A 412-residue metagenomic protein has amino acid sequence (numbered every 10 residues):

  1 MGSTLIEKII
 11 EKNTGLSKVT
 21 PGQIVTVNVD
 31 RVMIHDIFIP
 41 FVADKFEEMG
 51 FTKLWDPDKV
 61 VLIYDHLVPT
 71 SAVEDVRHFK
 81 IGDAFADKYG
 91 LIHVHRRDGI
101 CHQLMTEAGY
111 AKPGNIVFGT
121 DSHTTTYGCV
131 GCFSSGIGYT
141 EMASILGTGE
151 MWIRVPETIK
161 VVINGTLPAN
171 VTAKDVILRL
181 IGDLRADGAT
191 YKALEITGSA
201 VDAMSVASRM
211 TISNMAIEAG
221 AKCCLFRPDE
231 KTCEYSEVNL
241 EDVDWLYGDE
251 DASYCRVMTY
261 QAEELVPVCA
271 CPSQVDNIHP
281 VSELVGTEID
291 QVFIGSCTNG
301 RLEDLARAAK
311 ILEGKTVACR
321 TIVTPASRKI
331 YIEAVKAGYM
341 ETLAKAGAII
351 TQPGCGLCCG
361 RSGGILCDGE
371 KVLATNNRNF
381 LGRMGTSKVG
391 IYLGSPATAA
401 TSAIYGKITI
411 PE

Functional and structural regions predicted by a protein language model:
M1-E412: Fe-S-dependent hydro-lyases/dehydratases of central metabolism
